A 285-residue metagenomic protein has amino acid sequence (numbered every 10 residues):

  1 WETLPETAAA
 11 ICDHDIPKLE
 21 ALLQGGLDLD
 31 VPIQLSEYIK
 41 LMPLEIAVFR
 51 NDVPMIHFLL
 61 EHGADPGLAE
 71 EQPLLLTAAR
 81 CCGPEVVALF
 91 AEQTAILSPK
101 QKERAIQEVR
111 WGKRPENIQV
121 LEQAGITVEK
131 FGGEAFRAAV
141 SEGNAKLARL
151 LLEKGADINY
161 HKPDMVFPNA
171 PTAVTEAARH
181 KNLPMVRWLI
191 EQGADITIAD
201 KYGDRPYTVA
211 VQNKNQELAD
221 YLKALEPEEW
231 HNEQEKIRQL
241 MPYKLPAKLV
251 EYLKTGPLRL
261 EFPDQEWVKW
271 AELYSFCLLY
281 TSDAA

Functional and structural regions predicted by a protein language model:
W1-A9, P32-L44, L68-L76, P99-E108 (+3 more regions): Ankyrin-repeat boundary/"N-cap" motif
K18, P54-M55, E85-V86, E116-N117 (+3 more regions): Conserved ankyrin/ankyrin-like repeat signature
A21-D28, H57-D65, A88-I96, Q119-T127 (+3 more regions): Ankyrin repeat domain, specifically the short helix-to-loop turn at the C-terminus of the second helix of each repeat
I56-W111: A generic tandem-repeat structural signature
Q123-F131, K201-D204, T208-F276: Ankyrin-repeat-protein effector appendages
Y280-A284: Conserved small/polar residues in nucleotide/adenosyl-binding loops
